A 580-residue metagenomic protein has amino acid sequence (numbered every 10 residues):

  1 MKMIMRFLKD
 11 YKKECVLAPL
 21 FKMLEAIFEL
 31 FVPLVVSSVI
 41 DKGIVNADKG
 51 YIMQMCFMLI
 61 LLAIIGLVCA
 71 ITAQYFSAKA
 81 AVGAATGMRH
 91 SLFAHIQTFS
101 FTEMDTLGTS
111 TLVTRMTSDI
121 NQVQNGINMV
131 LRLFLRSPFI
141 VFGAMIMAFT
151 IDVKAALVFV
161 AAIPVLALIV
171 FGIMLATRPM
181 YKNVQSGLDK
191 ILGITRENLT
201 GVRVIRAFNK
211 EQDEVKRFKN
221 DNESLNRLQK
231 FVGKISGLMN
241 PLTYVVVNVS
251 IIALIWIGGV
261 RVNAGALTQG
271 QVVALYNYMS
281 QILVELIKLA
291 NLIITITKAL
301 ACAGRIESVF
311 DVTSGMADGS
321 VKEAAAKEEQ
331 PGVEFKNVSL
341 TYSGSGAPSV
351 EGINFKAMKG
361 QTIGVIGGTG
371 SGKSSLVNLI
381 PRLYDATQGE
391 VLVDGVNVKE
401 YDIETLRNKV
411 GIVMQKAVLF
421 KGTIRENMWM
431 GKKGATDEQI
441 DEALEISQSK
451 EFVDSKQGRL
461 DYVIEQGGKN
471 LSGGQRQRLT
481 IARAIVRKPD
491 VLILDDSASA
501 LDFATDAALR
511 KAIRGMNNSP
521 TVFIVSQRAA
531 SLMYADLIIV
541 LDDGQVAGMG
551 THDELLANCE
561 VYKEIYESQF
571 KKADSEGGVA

Functional and structural regions predicted by a protein language model:
M1-E29, V36, I44-M58, A73-S77 (+15 more regions): Membrane-integrated ABC transporters
D10, E14-I27, L62, V68 (+3 more regions): Transmembrane helices of ABC transporter permease
D10-K13, T98-T102, S118-L131, L135 (+7 more regions): An intracellular "coupling" helix at the cytosolic face of ABC transporter transmembrane type-1 domains
L20-F21, E25-D41, M53, L62-T109 (+10 more regions): Juxtamembrane helix-loop junctions of ABC transporter transmembrane domains
D48-I52, M147-A161, F231-R305, V309-F310: Helix-loop-helix
L92, I96, I205, N226 (+2 more regions): Helix-loop junctions and hydrophobic alpha-helical segments within the transmembrane domains of large membrane
A326-A580: ABC-type nucleotide-binding domain
